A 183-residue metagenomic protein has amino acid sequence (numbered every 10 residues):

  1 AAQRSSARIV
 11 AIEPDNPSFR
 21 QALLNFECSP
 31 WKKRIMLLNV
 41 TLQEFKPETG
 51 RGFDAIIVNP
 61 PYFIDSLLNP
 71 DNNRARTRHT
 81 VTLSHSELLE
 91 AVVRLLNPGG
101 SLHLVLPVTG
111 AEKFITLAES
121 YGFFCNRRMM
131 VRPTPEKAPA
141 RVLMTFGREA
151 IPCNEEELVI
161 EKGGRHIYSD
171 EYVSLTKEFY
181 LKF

Functional and structural regions predicted by a protein language model:
A1-N69: Conserved SAM/SAH cofactor-binding pocket of Class I
D15, P107-V108, R165: Short beta->alpha junction loops/turns
E44, R132-P135, A150: Residue-level detector of flexible, active-site-proximal loop/helix-junction positions within diverse enzyme catalytic
P60-E87, A91: Mobile active-site "lid"/loop adjacent to the S-adenosyl-L-methionine
F63, Y121, E149: Phosphate/oxyanion-binding loops and surfaces in catalytic or ligand/nucleic-acid-binding neighborhoods
T82-P139, M144: Conserved Class I SAM-dependent methyltransferase catalytic core
K137-F183: SAM/dcSAM-binding transferase cores
